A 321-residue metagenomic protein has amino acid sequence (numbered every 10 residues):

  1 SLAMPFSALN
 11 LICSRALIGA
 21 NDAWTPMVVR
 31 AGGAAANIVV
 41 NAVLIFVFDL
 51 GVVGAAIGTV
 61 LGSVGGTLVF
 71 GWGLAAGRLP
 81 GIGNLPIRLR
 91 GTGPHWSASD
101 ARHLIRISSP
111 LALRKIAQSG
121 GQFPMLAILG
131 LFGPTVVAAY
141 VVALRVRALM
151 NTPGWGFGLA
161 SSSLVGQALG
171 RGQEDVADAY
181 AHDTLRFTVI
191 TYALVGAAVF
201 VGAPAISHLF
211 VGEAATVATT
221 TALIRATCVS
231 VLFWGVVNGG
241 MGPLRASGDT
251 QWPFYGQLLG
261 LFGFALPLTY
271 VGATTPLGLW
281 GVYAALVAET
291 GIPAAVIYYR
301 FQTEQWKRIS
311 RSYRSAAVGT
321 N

Functional and structural regions predicted by a protein language model:
S1, W24-V28, V69-W72, G93-P124 (+5 more regions): Hydrophobic faces of transmembrane alpha-helices in multi-pass small-molecule transporters and flippases across diverse
S1-A3, I45, L50-S108, V165-S230 (+1 more regions): Short alpha-helical transmembrane segments in multi-pass integral membrane proteins
S1-I18, P26-A34, A55-F70, W155-G158 (+3 more regions): Short runs within selected transmembrane alpha-helices of multi-pass transporters and secretion channels
L2-F6, P110-Q118, Q122, V146-L149 (+3 more regions): Hydrophobic alpha-helical transmembrane segments of multipass membrane transporters and ion channels, focusing on
S7-G19, A23-P26, V137-V201, W234-L258 (+1 more regions): Small-residue-rich hydrophobic transmembrane alpha-helices
G19-A20, F46-D49, L131-P134, R171 (+2 more regions): Helix-loop interface residues and adjacent transmembrane-helix termini in multi-pass membrane transporters, primarily
V52, D100-I107, P124-A148, A215-T219: Interfacial/gating helices of multi-pass transporter permease domains
S108, A112, I116-I128, F132 (+4 more regions): Short helix-kink/termination motifs in transmembrane helices of multi-pass secondary transporters
